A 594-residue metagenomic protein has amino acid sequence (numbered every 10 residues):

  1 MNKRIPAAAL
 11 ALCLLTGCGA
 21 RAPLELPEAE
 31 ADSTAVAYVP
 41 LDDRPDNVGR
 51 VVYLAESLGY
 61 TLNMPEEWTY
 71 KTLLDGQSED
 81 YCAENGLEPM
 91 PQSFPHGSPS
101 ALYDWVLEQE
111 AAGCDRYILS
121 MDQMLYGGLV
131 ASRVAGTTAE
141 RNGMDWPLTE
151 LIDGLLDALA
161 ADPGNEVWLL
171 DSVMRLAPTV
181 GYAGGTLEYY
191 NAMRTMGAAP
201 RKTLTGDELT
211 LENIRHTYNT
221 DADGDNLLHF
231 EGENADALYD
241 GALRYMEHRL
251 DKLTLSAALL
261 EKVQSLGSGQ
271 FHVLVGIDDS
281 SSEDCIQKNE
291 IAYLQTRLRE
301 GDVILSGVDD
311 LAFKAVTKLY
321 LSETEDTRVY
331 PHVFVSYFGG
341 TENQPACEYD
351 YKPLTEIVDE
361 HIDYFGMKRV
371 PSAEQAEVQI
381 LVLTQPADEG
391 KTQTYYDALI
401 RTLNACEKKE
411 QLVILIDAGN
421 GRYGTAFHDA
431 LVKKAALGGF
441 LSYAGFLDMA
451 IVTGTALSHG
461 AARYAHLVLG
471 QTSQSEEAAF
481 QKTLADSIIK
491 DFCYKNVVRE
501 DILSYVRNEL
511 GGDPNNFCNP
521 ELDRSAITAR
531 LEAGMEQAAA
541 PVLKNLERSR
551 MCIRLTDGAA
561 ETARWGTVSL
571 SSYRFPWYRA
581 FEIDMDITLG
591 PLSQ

Functional and structural regions predicted by a protein language model:
M1-I5, A9: Positively charged n-region of N-terminal signal peptides that target proteins for export
L10-T16: Hydrophobic core
G19-Q594: An N-terminal assembly and electron-transfer interface module characteristic of large anaerobic redox and radical
